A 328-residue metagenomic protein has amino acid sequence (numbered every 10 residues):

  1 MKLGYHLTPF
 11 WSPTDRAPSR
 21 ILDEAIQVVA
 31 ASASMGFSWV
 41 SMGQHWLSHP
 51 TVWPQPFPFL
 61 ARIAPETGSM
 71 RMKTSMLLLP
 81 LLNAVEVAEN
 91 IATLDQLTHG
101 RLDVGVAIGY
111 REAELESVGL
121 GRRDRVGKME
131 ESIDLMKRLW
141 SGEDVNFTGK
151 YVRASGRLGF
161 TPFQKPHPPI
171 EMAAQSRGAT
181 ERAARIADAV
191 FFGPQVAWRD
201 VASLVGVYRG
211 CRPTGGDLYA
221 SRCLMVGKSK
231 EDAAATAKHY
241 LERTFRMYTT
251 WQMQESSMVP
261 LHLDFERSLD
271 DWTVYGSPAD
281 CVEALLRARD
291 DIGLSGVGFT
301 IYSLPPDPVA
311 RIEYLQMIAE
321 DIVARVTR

Functional and structural regions predicted by a protein language model:
M1-M72, P166-P168, E313: N-terminal beta1-alpha1-beta2 module of alpha/beta enzyme domains
K2-R20, P80-T148, V190, W198-A202: Flexible, glycine-rich active-site loops centered on histidine and acidic residues that chelate a metal or position
L3-L7, V40-M42, M72-T74, L102-V106 (+4 more regions): Hydrophobic faces of well-ordered beta-strands that scaffold small-molecule active sites in alpha/beta enzyme cores
Y5-L7, V118, R123-G159, R199-S295 (+2 more regions): An alpha-helical appendage that flanks or caps ligand/catalytic pockets
P9-L22, L77-V85, Q164-Q175, S268-P278: Active-site mouth loops of central-metabolism enzymes
S19-A31, N90, A174-R182, D280-A288: Short, acidic/polar
A33-S34, L60-G68, I91-R101, A184-R185 (+2 more regions): Acidic (Asp/Glu)-rich catalytic clusters
I63, L94, M136, I170 (+5 more regions): Conserved, mostly hydrophobic/aromatic
